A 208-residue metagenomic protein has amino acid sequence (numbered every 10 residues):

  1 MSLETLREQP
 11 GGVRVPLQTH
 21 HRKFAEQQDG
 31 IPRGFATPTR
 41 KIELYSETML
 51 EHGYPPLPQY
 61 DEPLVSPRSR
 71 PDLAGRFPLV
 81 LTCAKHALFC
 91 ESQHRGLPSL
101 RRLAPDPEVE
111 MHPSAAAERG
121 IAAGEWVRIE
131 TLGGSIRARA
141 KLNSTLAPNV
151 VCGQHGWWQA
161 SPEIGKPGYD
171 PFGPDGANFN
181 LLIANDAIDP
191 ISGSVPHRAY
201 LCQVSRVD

Functional and structural regions predicted by a protein language model:
M1-G12, S92, L97-E110, S114-D208: Long, contiguous, secondary-structure-rich segments that constitute the structural scaffold of globular domains
M1-L97: Long, low-complexity segments enriched in small/aliphatic residues
